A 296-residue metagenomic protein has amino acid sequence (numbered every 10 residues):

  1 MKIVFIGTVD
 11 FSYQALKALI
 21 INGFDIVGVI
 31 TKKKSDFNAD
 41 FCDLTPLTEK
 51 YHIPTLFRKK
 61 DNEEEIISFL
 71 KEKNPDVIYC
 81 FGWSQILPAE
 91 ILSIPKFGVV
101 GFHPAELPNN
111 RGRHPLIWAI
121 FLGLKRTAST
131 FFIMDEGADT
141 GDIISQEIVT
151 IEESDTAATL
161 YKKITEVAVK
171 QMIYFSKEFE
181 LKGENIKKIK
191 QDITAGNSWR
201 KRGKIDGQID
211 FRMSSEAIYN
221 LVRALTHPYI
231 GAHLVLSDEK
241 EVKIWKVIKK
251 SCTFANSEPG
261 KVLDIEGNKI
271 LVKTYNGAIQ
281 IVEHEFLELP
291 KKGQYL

Functional and structural regions predicted by a protein language model:
M1-G231, K240, D264-Q280, F286-L287 (+1 more regions): One-carbon transfer enzymes
I143, A255-S257, K292: Short, charged, solvent-exposed linker or helix-capping segments at domain edges/interfaces that act as flexible hinges
A232-K249: Short, structured protein-protein interaction patches enriched in aromatics and acidic/basic residues, typified by
W245-C252, E283-L289: A short, sequence-level motif marking secondary-structure junctions
K249-N268: A conserved acidic, glycine/proline-rich C-terminal tail/linker
